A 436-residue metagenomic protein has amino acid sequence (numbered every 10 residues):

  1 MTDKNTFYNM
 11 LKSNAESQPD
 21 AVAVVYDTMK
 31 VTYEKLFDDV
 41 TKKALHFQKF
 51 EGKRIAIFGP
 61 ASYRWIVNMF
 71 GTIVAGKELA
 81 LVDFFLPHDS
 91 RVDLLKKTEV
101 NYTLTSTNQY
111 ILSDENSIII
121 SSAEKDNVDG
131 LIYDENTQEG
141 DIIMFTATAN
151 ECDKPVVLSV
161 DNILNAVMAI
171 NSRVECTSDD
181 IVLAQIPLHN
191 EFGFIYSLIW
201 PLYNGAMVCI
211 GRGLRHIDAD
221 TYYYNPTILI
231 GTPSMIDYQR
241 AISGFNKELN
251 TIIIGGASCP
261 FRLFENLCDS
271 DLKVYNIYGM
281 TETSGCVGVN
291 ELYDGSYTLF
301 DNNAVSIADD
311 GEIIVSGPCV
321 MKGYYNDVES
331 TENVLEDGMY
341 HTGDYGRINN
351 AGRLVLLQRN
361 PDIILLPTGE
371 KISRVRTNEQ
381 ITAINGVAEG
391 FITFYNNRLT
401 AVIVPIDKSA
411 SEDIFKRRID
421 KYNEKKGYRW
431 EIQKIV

Functional and structural regions predicted by a protein language model:
M1-N5, V92, E115-D141, V167: Flexible, low-complexity linker/hinge segments
A21, E34-I57, L86-H88, V92 (+2 more regions): ANL superfamily AMP-binding
M29, A44-F85, A184-Q185: Conserved AMP-binding/adenylate-forming
T32-E34, D141-M168: Conserved AMP-binding A3 loop
L164-I181, L188-I228, D237, S243: Conserved AMP-binding/adenylation subdomain of ANL enzymes
P226-G231, Q239-Y293, A388: Gly/Ser/Thr-rich phosphate-binding loop
K273, L292, T298-L299, A308-V334 (+3 more regions): Conserved ATP/PPi-binding loop(s) of AMP-dependent carboxylate-activating enzymes
G317, G323, Y345-W430: AMP-binding/adenylate-forming catalytic core of the ANL superfamily
